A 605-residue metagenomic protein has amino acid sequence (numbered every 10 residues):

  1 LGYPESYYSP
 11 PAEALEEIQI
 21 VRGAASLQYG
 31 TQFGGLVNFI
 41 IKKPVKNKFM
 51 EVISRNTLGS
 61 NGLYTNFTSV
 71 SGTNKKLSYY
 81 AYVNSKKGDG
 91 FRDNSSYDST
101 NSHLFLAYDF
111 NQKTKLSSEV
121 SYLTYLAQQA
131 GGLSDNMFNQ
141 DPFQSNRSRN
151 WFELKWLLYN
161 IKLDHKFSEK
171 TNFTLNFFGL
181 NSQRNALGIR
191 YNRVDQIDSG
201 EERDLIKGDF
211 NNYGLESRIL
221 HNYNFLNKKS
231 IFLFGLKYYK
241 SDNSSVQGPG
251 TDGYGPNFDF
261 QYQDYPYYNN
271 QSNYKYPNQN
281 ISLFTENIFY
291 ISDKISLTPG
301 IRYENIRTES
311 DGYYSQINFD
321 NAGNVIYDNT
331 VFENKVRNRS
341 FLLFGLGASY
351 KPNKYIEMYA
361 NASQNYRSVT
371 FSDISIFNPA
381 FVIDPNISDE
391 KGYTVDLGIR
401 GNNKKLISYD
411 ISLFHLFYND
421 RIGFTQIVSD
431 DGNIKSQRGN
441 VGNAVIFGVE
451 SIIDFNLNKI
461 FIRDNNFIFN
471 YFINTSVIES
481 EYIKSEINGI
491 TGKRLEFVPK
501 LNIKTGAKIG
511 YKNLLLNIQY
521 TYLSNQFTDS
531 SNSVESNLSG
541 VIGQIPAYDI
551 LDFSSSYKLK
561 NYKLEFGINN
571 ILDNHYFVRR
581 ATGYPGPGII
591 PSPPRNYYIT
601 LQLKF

Functional and structural regions predicted by a protein language model:
L1-R22, A380: Short acidic/polar hinge/loop motifs at secondary-structure boundaries that mediate gating or recognition
A24-S26, L36-G72, V83, G90-F91 (+1 more regions): Short strand-turn segments of transmembrane beta-barrel domains in outer membranes, especially the first one or two
S60-K87, R92-Q128, W151-T171, L226 (+3 more regions): Transmembrane beta-barrel wall of Gram-negative outer-membrane proteins
L77, K162-K166, N172-R190, S349-K351 (+5 more regions): Membrane-embedded beta-barrel scaffold of Gram-negative outer-membrane proteins
D109, S121, G208, N287 (+4 more regions): Conserved C-terminal beta-signal and adjacent last beta-strands/turns of outer-membrane beta-barrel proteins
N111, K229-I231, K237-Y239, Y274-F417 (+4 more regions): Structural signature of Gram-negative outer-membrane beta-barrels, strongest in the C-terminal barrel of TonB-dependent
Q112-S121, L154-I317, K351, D410-L413 (+2 more regions): Face-selective signature of the C-terminal outer-membrane beta-barrel domain
R218-N222, L226, D293, S408-N419 (+3 more regions): Gram-negative outer-membrane beta-barrel transporters
